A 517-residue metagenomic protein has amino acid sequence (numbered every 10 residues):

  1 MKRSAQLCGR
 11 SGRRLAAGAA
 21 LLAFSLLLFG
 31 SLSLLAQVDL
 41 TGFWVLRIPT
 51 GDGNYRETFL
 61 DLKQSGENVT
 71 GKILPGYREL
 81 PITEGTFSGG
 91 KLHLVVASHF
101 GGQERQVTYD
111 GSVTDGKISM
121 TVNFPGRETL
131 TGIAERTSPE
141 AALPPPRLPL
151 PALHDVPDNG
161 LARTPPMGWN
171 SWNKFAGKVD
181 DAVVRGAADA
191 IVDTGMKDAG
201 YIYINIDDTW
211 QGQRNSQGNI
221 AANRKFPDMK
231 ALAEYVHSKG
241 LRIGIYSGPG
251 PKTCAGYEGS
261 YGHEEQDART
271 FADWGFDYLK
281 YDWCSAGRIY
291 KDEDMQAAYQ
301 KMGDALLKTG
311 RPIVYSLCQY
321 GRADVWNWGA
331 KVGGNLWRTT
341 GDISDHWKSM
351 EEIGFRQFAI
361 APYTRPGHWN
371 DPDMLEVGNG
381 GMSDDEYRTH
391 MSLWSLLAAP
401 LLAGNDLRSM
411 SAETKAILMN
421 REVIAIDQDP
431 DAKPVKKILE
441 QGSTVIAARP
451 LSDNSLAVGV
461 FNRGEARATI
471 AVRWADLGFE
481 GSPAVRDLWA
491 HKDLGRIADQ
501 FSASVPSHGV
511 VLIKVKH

Functional and structural regions predicted by a protein language model:
G18-S33: Bacterial N-terminal signal peptides
Q37-D115, S119-T131: Central antiparallel beta-sheet cores of small beta-barrel/beta-sandwich binding domains
P149-K178: An acidic-aromatic substrate-binding cleft motif
P165-S171, G200-I206, R242-S247, D277-D282 (+7 more regions): Structural recognition of the beta-strand scaffold that forms the well-ordered cores of secreted hydrolase catalytic
N173, G186-K291: Aromatic-lined carbohydrate-binding/catalytic grooves of carbohydrate-active enzymes
Q266, L307, R311-D406, D427: Glycan-recognition surfaces
W394-L397, L402-G404, E440-F479: Carbohydrate-binding surface patches
R496-H517: C-terminal beta-strand-rich structural cap/linker in extracellular carbohydrate-active enzymes
